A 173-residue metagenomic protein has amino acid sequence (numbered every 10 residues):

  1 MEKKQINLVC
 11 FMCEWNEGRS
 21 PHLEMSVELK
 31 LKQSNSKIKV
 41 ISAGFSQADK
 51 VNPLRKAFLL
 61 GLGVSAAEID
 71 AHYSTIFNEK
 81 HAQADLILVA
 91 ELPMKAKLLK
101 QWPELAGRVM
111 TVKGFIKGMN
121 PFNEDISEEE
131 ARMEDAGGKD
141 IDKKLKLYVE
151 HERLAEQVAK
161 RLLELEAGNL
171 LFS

Functional and structural regions predicted by a protein language model:
M1-A84, E156, K160-F172: Conserved active-site segments centered on acidic
S20-L23, N52, K97-Q101, P121: Short glycine-/acidic-enriched loop or helix-start segments at secondary-structure transitions that form or flank
E68-A71, A82-D85, P121-A131: N-proximal short alpha-helices
V89-A90: Short beta-strand scaffold positions
P93-K95: Alpha-helix capping/helix-boundary segments
L98-S173: Phosphate-binding/catalytic loops
